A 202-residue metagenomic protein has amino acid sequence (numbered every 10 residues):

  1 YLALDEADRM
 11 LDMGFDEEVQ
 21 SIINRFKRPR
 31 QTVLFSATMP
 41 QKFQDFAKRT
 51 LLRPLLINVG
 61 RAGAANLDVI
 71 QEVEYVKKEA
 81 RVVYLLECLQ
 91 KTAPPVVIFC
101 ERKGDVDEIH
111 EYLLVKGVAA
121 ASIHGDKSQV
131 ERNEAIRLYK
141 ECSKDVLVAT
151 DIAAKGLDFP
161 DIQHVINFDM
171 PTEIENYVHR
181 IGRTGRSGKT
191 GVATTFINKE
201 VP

Functional and structural regions predicted by a protein language model:
Y1-P202: Conserved helicase RecA-like core
